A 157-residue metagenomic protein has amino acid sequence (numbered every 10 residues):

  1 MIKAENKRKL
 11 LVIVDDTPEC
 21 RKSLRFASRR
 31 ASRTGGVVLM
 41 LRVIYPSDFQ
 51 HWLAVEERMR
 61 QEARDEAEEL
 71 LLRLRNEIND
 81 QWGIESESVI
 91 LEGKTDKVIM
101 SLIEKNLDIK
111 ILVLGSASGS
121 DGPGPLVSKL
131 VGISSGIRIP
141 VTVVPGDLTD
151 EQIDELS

Functional and structural regions predicted by a protein language model:
M1, D80-L112, E155-S157: Structural beta-alpha unit
I2-A54, G136: Small/aliphatic-rich secondary-structure junction motif
S23, Q50-L53, M100-S101, G124-P125 (+1 more regions): Short, well-ordered secondary-structure micro-motifs
L41, E87-L91, T142-V144: General small-molecule cofactor/ligand-binding pocket signal
R42-E69, Q152-S157: Acidic, proline/glycine-rich short linear motifs
S47-D48, D96, D121, E151: Generic structural signal for helix capping and beta-alpha/helix-loop junctions
M59-E87: Helix-adjacent hinge/juxtasegments
E104-S157: Gly/Ser-rich helix-loop-strand patches that form or flank binding pockets for ribonucleotide-derived cofactors
